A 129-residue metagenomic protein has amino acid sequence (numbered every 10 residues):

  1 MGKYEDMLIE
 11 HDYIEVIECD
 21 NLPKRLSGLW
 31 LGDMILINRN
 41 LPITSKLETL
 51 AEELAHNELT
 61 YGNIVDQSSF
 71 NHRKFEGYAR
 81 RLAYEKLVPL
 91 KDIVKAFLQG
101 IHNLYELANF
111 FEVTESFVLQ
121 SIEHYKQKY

Functional and structural regions predicted by a protein language model:
M1-Y129: Active-site hotspot residues in diverse enzymes, especially metal/ion-binding acidic/histidine motifs
